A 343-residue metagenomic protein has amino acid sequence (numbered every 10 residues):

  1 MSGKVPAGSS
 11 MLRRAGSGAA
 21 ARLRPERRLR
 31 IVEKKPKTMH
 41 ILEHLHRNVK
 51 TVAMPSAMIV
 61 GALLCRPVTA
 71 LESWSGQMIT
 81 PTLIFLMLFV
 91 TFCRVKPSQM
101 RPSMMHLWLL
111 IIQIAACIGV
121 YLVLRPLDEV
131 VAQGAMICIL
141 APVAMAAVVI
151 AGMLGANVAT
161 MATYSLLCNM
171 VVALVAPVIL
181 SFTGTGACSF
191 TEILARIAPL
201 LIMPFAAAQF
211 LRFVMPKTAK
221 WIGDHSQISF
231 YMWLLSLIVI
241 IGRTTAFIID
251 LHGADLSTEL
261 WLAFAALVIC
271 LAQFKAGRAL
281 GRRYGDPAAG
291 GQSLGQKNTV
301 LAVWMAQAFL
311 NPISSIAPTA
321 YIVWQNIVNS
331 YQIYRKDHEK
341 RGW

Functional and structural regions predicted by a protein language model:
S2-P6: Extreme N-terminal basic, low-complexity initiation segments that serve as generic localization/processing leaders
A7, E33-K34: Intrinsic disorder/low-complexity segments, especially N-terminal tails and targeting/processing regions
M11, A15-I31: N-terminal polybasic/positive-inside topogenic patches
K34-W343: Alpha-helical transmembrane segments of multi-pass small-molecule/ion transporters
